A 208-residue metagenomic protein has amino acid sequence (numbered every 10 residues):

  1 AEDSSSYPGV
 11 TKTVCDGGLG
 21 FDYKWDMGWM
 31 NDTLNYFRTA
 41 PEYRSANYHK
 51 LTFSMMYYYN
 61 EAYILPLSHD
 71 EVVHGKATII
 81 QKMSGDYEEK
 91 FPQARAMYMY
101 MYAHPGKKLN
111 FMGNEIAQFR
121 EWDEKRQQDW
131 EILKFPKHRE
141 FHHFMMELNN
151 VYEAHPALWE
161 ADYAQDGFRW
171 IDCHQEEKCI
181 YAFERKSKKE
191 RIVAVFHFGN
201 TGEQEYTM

Functional and structural regions predicted by a protein language model:
A1-D123, E153, W159, Y163 (+1 more regions): Conserved alpha/beta catalytic core and glycan-binding cleft of carbohydrate-active enzymes
K82-M83, D129, H138: Short, charged/polar low-complexity linear motifs in solvent-exposed/disordered segments
W122-I132: Active-site His/acidic residue clusters
I132-W170: Aromatic- and carboxylate-lined catalytic core of secreted/periplasmic carbohydrate-active enzymes
